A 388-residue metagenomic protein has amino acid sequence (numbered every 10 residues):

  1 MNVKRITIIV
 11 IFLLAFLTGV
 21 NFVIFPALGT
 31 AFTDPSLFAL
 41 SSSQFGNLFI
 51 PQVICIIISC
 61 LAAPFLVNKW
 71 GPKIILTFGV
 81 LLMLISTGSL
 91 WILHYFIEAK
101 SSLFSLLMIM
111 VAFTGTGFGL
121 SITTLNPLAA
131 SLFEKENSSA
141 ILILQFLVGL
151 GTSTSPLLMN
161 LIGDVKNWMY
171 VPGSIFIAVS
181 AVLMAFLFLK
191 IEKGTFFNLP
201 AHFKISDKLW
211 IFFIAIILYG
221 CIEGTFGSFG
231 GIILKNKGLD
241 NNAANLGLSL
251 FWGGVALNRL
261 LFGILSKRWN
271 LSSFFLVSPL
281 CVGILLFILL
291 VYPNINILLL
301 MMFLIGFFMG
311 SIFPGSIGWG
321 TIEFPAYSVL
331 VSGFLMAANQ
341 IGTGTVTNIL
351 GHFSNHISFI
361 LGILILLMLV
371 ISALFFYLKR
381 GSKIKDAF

Functional and structural regions predicted by a protein language model:
F25-P26, D207-L257: Extracytoplasmic gate region of multi-pass secondary transporters
S59-P72, G163, R259-N270, S354: Helix-to-loop junctions at the C-terminal end of transmembrane segments in multipass secondary transporters
L81-K100, C281-P293: C-terminal ends and interior cores of transmembrane alpha-helices in multi-pass membrane transporters/permeases
S101-L120, I297-S311: Hydrophobic core of transmembrane alpha-helices in multi-pass small-molecule transporters, especially MFS/SLC-type
M110-F146: Cytoplasmic helix-loop-helix junction between adjacent transmembrane helices in 12-TM secondary transporters
K135-E136, I143-I191: Helix-loop-helix hairpin linking two adjacent transmembrane segments in secondary transporters
W269-S316: C-terminal transmembrane helical hairpin of 12-TM major facilitator-type secondary transporters
F324-I357: A late C-terminal transmembrane helix in Major Facilitator Superfamily
